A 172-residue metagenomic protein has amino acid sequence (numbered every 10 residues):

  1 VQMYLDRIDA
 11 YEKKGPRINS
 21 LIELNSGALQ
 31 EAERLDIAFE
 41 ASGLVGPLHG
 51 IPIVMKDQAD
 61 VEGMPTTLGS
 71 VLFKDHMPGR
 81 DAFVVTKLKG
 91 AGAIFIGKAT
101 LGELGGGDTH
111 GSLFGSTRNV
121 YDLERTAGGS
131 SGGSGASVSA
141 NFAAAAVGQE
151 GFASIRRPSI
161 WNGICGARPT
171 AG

Functional and structural regions predicted by a protein language model:
V1-K74, G105-G106: Short, well-ordered alpha-helical
D75-G79: Glycine-rich anion/phosphate-binding loops
R80-G172: Short glycine/serine-rich loop segments
